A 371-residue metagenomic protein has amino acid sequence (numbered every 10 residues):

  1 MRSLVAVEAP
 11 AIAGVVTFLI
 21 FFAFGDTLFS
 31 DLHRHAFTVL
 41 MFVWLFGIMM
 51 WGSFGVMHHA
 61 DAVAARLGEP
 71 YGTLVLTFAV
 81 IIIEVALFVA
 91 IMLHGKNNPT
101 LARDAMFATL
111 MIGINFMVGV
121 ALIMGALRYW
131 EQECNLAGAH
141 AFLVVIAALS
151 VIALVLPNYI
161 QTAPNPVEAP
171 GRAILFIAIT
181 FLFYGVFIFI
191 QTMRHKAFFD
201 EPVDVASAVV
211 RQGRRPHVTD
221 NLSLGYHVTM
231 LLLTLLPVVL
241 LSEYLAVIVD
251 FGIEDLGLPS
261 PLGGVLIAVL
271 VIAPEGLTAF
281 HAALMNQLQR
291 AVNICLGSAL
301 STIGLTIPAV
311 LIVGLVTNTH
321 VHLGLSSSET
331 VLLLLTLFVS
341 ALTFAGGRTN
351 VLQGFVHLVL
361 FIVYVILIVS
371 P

Functional and structural regions predicted by a protein language model:
M1-P371: Hydrophobic alpha-helical segments, chiefly the membrane-spanning helices and signal/signal-anchor peptides
